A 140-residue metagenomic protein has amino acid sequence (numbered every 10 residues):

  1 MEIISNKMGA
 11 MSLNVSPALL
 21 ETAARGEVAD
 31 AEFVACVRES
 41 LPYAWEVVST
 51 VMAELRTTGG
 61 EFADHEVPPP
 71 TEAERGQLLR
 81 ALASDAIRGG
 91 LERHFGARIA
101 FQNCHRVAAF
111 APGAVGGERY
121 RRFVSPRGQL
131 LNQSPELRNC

Functional and structural regions predicted by a protein language model:
M1-C140: Fe(II)/2-oxoglutarate oxygenase catalytic core
